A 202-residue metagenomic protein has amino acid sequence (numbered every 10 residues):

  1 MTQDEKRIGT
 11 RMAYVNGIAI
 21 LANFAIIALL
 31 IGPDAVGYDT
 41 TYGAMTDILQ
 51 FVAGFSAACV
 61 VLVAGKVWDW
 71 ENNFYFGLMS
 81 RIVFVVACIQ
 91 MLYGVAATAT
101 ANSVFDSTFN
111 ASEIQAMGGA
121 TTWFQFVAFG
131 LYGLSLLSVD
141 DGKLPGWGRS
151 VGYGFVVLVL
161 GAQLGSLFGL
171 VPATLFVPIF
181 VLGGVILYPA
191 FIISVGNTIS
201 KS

Functional and structural regions predicted by a protein language model:
M1-S202: Hydrophobic, aromatic-enriched alpha-helical segments typical of multi-pass transmembrane helices
